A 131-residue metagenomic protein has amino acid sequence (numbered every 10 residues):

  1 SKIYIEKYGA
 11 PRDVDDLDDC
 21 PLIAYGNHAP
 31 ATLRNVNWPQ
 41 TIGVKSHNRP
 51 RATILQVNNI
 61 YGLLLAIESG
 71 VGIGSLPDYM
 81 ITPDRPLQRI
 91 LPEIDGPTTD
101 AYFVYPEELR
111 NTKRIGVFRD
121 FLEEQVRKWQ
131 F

Functional and structural regions predicted by a protein language model:
S1-A101, R127-F131: C-terminal regulatory
L64, Y105, R119: A cross-family signal for key residues in well-ordered alpha-helices that form functional helical elements
A101-N111: A bilobed periplasmic-binding-protein/Venus flytrap-type ligand-binding module shared by bacterial periplasmic
R110-E124: Short amphipathic alpha-helical coupling segments at ligand-binding clamshell hinges and other catalytic/signaling
